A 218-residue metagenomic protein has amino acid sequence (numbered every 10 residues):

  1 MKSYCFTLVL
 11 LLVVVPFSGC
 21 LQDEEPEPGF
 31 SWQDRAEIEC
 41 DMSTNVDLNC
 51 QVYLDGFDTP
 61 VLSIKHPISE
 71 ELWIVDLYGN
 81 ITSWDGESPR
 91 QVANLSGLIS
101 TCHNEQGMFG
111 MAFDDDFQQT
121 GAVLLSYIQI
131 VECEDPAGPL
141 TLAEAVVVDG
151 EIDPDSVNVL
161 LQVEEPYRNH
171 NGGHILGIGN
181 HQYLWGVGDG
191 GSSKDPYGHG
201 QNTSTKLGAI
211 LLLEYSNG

Functional and structural regions predicted by a protein language model:
M1-S31: Secretory targeting signatures
L11, G19, V131, Y197-G198: Short helix-to-loop capping/linker segments positioned immediately adjacent to catalytic or ligand/cofactor-binding
E27-K194: Acidic, Gly/Ser/Thr-rich repeat motifs that build Ca2+-stabilized beta-propeller blades
Q129-V131, Y215-G218: Short regulatory "switch" loops immediately downstream of catalytic or recognition motifs within protein catalytic
G138-G150, G198-S216: Beta-propeller blade signature
N180-V187, L207, E214-N217: A structural motif
